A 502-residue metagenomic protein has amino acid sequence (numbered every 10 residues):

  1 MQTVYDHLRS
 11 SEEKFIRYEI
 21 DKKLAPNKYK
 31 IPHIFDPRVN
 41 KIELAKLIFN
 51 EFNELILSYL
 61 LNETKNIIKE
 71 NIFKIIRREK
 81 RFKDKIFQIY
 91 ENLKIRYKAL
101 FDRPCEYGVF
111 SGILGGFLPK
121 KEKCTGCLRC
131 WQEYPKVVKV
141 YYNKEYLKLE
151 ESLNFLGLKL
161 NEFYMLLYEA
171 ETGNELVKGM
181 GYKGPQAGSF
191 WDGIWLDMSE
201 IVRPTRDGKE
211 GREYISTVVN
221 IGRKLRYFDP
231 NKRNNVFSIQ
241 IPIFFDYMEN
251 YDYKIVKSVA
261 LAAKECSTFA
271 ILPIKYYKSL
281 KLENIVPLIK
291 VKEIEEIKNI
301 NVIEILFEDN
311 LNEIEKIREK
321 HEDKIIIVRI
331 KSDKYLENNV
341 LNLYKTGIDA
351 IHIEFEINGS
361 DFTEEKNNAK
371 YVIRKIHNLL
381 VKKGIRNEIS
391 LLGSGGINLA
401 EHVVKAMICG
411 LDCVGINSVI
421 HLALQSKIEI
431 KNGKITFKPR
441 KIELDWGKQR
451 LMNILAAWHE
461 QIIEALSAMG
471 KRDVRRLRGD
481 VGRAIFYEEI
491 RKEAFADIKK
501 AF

Functional and structural regions predicted by a protein language model:
M1-L261, T268-F269, S279-L282, G479-F502: Conserved, well-structured core domains of diverse proteins
D84-L93, Y97, D102, Y107 (+5 more regions): Glycine-rich phosphate/ribose-binding loops and adjacent secondary-structure elements that form binding surfaces
A99, K121-C124, L128, Y253-K257 (+7 more regions): Electropositive phosphate-/nucleotide-binding environments in soluble metabolic enzymes
T125, Q132-P135, I241-K320, D333 (+2 more regions): Catalytic alpha/beta active-site cores
C130-E133, V137-Y141, C266, L343-T346 (+8 more regions): Change "in soluble alpha/beta enzymes" to "in soluble alpha/beta proteins
I239-F244, N299, E354-F362: Gly-rich Lys/Arg/Thr-decorated short loops/hinges at beta-loop-alpha junctions or inter-strand turns that position
K278, L336, L392-E401, K471-Y487: A glycine-rich phosphate-binding loop feature that marks nucleotide/adenosyl-phosphate handling sites
V419, K431-W446, R450-F502: Catalytic or ion-coupling anion/metal-binding cores of large enzyme and transporter domains
